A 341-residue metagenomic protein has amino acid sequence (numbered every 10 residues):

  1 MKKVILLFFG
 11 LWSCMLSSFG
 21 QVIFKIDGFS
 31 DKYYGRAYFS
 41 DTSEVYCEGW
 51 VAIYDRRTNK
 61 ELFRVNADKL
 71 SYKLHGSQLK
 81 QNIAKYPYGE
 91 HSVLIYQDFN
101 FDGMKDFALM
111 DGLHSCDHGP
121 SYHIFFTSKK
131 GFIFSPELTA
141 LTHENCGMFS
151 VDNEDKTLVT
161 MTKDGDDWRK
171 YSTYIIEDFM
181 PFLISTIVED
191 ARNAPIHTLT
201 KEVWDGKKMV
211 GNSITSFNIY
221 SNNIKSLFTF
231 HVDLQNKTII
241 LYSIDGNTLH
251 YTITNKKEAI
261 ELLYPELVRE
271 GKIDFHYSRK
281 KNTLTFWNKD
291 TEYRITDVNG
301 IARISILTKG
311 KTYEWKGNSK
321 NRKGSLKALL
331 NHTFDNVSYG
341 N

Functional and structural regions predicted by a protein language model:
M1-V22: Bacterial Sec-dependent N-terminal signal peptides
G20-E61, V151-I224, V298-N341: Acidic, small-residue rich beta-repeat scaffolds with periodic aromatic anchors
K25-F29, E90-F101, S150-N153: Structural signature of eukaryotic scaffold interfaces centered on beta-propeller domains
E48-W50, C116-H123, D167-T173, T248-Y251: Structural motif
Y54-R57, D117-E137, T173-D178: Beta-propeller blade repeat segments, especially FG-GAP/WD-type strand-to-loop junctions in 6- to 7-bladed propeller
S71-Q81, L249-R279: A low-complexity, Ser/Thr/Gly/Pro-enriched, surface-exposed linker/loop concept that marks segments flanking
F99-D111, D155-V159: Acidic/hydrophobic-patterned starts of short beta strands in beta-sheet-rich repeat architectures
T142-F149, I196: Repeated scaffold domains used in trafficking and secretory/extracellular systems, primarily beta-propellers
